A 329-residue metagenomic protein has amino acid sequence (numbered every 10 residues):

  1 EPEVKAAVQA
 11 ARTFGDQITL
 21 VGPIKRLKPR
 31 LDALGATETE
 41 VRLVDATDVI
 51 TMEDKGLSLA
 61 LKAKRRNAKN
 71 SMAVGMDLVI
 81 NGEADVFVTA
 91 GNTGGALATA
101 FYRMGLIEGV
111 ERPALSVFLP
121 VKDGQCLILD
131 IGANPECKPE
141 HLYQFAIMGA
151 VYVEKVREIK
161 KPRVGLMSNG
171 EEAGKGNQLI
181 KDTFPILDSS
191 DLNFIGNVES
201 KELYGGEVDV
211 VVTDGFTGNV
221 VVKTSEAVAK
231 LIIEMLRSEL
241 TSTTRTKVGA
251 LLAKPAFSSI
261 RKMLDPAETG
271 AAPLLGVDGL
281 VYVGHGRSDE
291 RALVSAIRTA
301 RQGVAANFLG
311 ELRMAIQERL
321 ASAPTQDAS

Functional and structural regions predicted by a protein language model:
E1-A90, G95-Y102, V151-V211, V228-S329: Contiguous, glycine/small-aliphatic-enriched amphipathic segments in soluble metabolic enzymes
G91-H141, F145: Glycine/threonine-rich beta-strand-loop-alpha-helix active-site module that forms ligand/phosphate-binding
R112-A114, I128-D130, P135-R157, F184-S189 (+1 more regions): Active-site glycine-rich loop that binds ribose-phosphate moieties when present
E136, G174, V220: Conserved protein kinase catalytic core
E140-H141, G176-I180, K223: A short secondary-structure junction signal
G218-N219, T224-L231: Catalytic alpha/beta core domains of metabolic enzymes, predominantly
